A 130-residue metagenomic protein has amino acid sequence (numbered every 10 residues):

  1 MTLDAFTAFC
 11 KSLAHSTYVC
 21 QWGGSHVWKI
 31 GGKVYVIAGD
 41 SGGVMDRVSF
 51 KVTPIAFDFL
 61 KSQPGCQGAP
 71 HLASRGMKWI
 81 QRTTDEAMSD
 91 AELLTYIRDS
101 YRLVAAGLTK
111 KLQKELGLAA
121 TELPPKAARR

Functional and structural regions predicted by a protein language model:
M1-R130: Charge-dense, helix-prone N-terminal extensions
